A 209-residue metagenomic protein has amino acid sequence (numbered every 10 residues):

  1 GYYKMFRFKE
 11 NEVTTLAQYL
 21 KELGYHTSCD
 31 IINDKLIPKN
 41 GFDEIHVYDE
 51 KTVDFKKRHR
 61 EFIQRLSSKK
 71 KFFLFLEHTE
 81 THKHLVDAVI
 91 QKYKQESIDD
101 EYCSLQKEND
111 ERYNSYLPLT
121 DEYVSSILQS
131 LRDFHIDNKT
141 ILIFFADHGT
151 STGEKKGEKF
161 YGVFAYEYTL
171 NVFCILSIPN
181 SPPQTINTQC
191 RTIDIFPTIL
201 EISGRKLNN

Functional and structural regions predicted by a protein language model:
G1-N209: Catalytic domains that recognize anionic headgroups
